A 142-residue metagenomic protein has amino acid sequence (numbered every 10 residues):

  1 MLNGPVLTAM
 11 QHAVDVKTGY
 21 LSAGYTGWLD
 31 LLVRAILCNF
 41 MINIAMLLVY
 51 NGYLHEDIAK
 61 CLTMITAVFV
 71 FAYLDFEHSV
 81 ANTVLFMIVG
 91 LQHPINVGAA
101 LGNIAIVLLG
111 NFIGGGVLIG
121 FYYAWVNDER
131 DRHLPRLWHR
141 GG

Functional and structural regions predicted by a protein language model:
M1-G142: Alpha-helical transmembrane segments and their helix-helix packing motifs
